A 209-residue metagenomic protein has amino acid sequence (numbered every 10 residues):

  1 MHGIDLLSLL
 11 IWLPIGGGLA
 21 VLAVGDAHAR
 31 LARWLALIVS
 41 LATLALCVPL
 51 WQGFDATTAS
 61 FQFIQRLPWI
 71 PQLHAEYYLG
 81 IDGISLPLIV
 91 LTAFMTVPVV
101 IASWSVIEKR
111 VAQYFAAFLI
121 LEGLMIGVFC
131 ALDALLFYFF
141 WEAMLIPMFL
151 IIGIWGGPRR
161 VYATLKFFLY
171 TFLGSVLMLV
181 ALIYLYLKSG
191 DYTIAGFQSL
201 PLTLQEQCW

Functional and structural regions predicted by a protein language model:
M1-L6, A23-A116, G190-L202: Transmembrane helix-loop-helix hairpins at membrane boundaries of multipass inner-membrane proteins
H2-L13, I81-T92, A134-P147, E206-W209: Structural signature of hydrophobic alpha-helical transmembrane segments
G3-D5, G16, P71-L73, E122-L124 (+1 more regions): Short hydrophobic "helix-edge" motifs at membrane interfaces and signal-peptide entry regions
W12, A36, C47, A93-T96 (+3 more regions): Small-residue faces within membrane-embedded alpha-helices
I15-G16, W34, I81-G83, L91 (+3 more regions): Short glycine/serine/threonine-biased micro-segments
G17-A20, V39-A42, L88, F94-M95 (+4 more regions): Hydrophobic residues within membrane-embedded alpha-helical segments of Major Facilitator Superfamily
G18-A23, V48, V97-I101, G123-G127 (+2 more regions): Alpha-helical transmembrane segments of multipass membrane proteins
A27-A29, A116-I120, L124-W209: Alpha-helical multi-pass transmembrane bundles of energy-transducing inner-membrane proteins
